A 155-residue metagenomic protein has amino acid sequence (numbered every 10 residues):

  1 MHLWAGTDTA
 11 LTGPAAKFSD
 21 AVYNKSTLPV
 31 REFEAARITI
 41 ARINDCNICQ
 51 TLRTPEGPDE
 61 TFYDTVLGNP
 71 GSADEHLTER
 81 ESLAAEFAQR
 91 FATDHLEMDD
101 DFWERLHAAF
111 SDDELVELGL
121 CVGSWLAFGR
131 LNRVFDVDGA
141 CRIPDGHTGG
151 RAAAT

Functional and structural regions predicted by a protein language model:
M1-E34, P55-P58, G150-T155: Mobile cap/lid helix-loop segments that border enzyme active or cofactor-binding sites and regulate substrate access
H2-L3, P29-C46, S72, A109 (+1 more regions): Alpha-helical scaffold segments that form or flank carboxylate-/histidine-based iron centers
L28-P29, D59-Y63, S111-D112: Helix N-cap / loop-to-helix initiation motif
F33-T65: Conserved alpha-helical segments that form or flank metal/cofactor-binding pockets of metalloenzymes
A35-I40, V66-L67, A84-A92, L118-N132: Short alpha-helical scaffolding segments that buttress acidic/His motifs in well-ordered protein cores
Y63-L77: Acidic/His metal-coordination segments adjacent to aromatic residues that form catalytic metal sites in metalloenzymes
R80-C121: Acidic/histidine-rich alpha-helical segments that form the ligand environment of transition-metal centers
D112-A153: Preference for long, well-ordered alpha-helical segments
